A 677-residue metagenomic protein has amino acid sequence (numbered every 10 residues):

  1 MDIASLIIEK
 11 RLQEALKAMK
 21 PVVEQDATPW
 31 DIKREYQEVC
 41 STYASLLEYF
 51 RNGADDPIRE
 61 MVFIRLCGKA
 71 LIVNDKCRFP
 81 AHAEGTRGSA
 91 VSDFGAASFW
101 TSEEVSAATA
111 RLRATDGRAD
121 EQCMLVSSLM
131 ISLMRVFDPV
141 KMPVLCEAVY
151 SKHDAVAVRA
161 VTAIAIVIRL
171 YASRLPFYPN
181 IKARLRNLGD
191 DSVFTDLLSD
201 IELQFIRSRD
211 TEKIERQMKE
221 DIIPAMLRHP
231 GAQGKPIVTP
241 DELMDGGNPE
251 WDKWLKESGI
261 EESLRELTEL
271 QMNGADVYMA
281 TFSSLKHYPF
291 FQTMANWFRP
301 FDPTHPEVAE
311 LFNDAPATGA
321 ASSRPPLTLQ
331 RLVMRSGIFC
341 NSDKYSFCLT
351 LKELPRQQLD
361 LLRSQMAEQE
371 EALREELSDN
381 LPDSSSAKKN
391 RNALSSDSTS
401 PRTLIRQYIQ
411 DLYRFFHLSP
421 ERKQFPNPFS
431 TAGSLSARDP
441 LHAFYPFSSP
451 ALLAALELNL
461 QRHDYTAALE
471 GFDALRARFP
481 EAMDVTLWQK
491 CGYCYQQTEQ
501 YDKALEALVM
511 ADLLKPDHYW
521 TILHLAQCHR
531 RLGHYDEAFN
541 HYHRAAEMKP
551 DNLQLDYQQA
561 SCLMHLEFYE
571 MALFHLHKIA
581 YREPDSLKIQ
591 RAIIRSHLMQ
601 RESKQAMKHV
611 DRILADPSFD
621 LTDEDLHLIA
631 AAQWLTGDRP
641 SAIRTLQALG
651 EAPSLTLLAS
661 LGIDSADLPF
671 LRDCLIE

Functional and structural regions predicted by a protein language model:
E24, R476-A477, V509-L513, H543-E547 (+3 more regions): Conserved structural position within tetratricopeptide repeats
A27, P446, P480-A482, P516 (+4 more regions): Short coil turns that delineate tetratricopeptide repeat
R159, P450, V485-T486, W520 (+4 more regions): Start-of-helix register in tetratricopeptide repeats
R299-L514: Alpha-solenoid helical-repeat scaffolds
